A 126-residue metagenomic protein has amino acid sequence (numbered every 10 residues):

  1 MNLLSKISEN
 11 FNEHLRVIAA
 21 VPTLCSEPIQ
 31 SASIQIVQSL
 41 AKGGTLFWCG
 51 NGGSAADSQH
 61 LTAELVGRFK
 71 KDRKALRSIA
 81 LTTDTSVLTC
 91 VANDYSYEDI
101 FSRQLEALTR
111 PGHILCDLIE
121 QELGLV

Functional and structural regions predicted by a protein language model:
M1-L24: Generic N-terminal amphipathic, Lys/Arg-enriched alpha-helix
L4, S26-I29, E98: Short, structured helix-loop boundary elements
L15-A19, S33, V37, C116: Structural signal for well-ordered, non-membrane alpha-helices
L24-K42: A short, well-structured juxtamembrane/interface segment
V37-L108: Glycine-rich, small/polar surface segments that engage phosphate groups of diverse ligands
T109-V126: Short alpha-helices
